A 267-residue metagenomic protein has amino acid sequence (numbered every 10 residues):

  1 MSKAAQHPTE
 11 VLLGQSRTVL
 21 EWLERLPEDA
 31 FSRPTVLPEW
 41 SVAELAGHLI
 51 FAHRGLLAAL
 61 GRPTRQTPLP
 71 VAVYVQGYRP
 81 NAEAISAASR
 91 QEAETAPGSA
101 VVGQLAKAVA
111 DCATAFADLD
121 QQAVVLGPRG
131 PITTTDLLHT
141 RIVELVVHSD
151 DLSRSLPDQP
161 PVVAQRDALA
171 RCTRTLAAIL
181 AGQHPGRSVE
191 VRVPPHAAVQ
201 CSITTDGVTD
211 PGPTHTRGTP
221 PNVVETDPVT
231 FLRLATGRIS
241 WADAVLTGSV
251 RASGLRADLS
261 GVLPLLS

Functional and structural regions predicted by a protein language model:
M1-A52: Basic, Lys/Arg-rich alpha-helical nucleic-acid-recognition elements, primarily the DNA-binding modules of transcription
M1-H7, G55-A110, Q159: Short, helix-capping/interhelical loops that line the mouth of catalytic, cofactor-, or ligand-binding pockets
P8-Q15, V101-A108, L138-R141, Q165 (+2 more regions): Amphipathic alpha-helix face/heptad-repeat signature
R33-A72, V125-R174: Short, contiguous alpha-helical
R62, R79, H215-S267: C-terminal interaction segments
A88-I142: Internal, conserved structured core segments that host functional sites
V163, D167-V199: A glycine-rich beta-turn/hairpin centered on an aromatic-Pro dipeptide
P185-V229: Glycine/small-residue-rich hydrophobic helix-like segments
